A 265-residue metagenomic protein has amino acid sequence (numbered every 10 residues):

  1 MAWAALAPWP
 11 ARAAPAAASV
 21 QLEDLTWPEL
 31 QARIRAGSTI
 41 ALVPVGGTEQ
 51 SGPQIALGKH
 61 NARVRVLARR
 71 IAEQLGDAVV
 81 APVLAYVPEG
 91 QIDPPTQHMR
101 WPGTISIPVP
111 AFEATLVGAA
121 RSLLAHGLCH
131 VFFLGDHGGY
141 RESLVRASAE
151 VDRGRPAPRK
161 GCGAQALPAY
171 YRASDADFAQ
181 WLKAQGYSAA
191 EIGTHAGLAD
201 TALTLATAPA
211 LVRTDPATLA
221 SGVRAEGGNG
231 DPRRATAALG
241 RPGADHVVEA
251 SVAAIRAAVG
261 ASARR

Functional and structural regions predicted by a protein language model:
M1-W3: N-terminal export leaders
W9, A13-F132, D136-R265: Extended, histidine- and acidic-residue-enriched regions that form the cofactor-binding/catalytic faces
